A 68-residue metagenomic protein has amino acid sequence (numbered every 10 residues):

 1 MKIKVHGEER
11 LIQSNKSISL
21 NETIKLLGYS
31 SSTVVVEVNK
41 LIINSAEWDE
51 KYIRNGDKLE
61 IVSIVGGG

Functional and structural regions predicted by a protein language model:
M1-G67: Ubiquitin-like/PB1-type beta-grasp interaction modules and other compact soluble beta-rich domains
